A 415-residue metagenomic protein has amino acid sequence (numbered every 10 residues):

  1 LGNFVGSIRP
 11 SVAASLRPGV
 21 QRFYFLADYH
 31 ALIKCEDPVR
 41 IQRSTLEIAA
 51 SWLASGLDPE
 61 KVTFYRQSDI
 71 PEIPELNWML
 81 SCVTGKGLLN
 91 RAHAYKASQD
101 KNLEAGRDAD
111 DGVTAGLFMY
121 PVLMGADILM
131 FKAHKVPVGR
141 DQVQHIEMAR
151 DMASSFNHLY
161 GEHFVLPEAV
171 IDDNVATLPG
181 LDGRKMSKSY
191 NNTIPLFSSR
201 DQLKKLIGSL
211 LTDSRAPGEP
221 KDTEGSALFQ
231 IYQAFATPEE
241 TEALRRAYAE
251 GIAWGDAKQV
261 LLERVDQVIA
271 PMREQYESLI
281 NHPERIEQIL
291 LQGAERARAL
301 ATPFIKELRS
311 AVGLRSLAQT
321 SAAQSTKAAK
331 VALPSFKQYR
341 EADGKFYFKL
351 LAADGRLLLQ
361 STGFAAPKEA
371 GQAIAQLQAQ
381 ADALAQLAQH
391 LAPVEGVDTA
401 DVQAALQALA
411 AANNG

Functional and structural regions predicted by a protein language model:
L1-G125: N-terminal Rossmann-like or analogous alpha/beta NTP/dinucleotide-binding catalytic cores that position adenine
G2-G6, A27, R40-I41, E60 (+4 more regions): Structured ligand/cofactor/substrate-binding pocket environments in proteins
A153-D343, L357, N414: Conserved nucleotide- and phosphate/pyrophosphate-binding catalytic cores in adenylate/nucleotidyl-handling enzymes
K345-L350, L377, A408-L409: Short, structured motif recognition centered on aromatic/hydrophobic residues
R356-P367: A short, exposed loop/beta-hairpin motif centered on an aromatic-Gly-Thr core
A365-D382: A short, charged, amphipathic alpha-helix used as a generic interaction element across diverse proteins
D382-N414: Short, mixed-charge low-complexity intrinsically disordered segments
